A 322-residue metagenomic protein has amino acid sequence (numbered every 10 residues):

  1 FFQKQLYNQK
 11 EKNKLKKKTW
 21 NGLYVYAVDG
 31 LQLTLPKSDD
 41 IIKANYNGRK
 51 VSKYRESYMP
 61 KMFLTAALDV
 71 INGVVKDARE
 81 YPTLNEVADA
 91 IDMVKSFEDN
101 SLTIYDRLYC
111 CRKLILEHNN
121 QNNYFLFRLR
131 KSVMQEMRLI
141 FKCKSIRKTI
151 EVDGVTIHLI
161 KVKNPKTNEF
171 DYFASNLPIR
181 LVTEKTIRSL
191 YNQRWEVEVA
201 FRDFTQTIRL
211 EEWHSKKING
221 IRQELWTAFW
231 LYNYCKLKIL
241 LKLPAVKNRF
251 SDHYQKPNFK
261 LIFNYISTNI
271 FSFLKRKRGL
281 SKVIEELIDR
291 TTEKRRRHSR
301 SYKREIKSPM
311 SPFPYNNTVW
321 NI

Functional and structural regions predicted by a protein language model:
F1-L6, K17-Y24, L31, L35-I41 (+2 more regions): Single, function-defining residue in the core of a domain
Y7-N13: A short, well-structured juxtamembrane/interface segment
